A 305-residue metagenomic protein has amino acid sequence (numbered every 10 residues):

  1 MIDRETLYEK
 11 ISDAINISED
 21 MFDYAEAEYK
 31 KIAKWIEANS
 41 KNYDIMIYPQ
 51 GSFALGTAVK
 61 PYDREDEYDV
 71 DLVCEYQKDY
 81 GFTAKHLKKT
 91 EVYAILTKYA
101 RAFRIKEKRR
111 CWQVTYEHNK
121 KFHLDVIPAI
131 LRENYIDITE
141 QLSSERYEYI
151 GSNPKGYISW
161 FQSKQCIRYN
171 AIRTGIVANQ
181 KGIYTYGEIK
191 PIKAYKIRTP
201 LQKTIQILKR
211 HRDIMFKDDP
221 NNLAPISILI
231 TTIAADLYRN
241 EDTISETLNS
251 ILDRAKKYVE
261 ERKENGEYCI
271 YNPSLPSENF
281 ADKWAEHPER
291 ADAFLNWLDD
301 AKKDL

Functional and structural regions predicted by a protein language model:
M1-E67, E75-L87, V114: N-terminal regions immediately upstream of nucleotidyltransferase
Y8, D66-Y76, G182-I189, I228-T231: Glycine-rich, often proline-containing surface loops adjacent to acidic residues and nearby aromatics that form
Y24, E28, T83-E91, P200 (+2 more regions): Short amphipathic alpha-helical segments
A33-N39, H86-E148: Conserved catalytic core of two-metal-ion nucleotidyltransferases
F53, T57-R64, Y99-Y116, D219-N221: Catalytic micro-motifs at enzyme active sites that drive phosphoryl/nucleotidyl and oxygen chemistry
E67, D71, R109-C111, K121-D125 (+4 more regions): Extracellular structured ligand-interaction cores
H123, I127-Y195: Extended, alpha-helix-rich binding/interface surfaces that flank or overlap catalytic cores and mediate recognition
K190-L305: Conserved nucleotidyltransferase catalytic core and NTase-mimicking acidic/glycine-rich helix/loop elements in nucleic
